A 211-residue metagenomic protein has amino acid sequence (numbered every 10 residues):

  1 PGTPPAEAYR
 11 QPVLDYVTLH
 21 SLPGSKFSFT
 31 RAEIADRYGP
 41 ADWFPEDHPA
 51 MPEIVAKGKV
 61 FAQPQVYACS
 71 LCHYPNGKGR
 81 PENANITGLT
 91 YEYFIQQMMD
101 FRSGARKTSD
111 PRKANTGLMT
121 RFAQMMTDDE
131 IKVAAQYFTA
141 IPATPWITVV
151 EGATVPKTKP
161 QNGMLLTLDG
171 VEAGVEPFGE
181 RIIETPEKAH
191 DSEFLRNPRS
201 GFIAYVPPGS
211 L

Functional and structural regions predicted by a protein language model:
P1-Y67, L71, S109-L211: Flexible coil segments in periplasmic/lumen-exposed cytochrome c-class electron-transfer proteins
P75: Cys/His-rich metal-chelating microdomains
K78, L89, M126-D129: Residue-level signal for short amphipathic helical patches enriched in basic/charged and nearby hydrophobic residues
R80-I86: Short cysteine/histidine-rich zinc-coordinating motifs and their immediately flanking basic loops
T87-T116, I147-V149: Extended intrinsically disordered, low-complexity coil regions enriched in Ser, Thr, Gly, Ala and often Pro
